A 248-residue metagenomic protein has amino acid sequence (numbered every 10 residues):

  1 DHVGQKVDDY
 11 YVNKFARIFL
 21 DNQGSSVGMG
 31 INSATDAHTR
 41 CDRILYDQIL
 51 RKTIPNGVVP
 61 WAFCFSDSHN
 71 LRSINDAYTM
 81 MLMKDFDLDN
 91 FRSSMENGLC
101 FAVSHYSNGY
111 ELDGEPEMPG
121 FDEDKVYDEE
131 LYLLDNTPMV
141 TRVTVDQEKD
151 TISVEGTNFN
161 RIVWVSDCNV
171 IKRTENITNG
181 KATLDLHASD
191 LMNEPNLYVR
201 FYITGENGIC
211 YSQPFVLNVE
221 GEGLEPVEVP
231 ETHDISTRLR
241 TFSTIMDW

Functional and structural regions predicted by a protein language model:
D1-D76, V154, N158-I171, P195 (+1 more regions): Domain-core and long-helix interface of multi-subunit machines
Q23-S25, L99, S107, Q147-K149: Short, solvent-exposed coil/turn segments at beta-strand boundaries
I49-I54, M95, L99, D190: Hydrophobic, Leu/Ile/Phe/Ala-enriched alpha-helical segments that form helix-helix packing faces
V58-F63, N90, A102-S107, C210-Y211: Acidic/polar loop patches that form or flank catalytic/metal-binding clefts of enzymes that bind anionic ligands
H69-N136: Catalytic cores of secreted or luminal carbohydrate-active enzymes
E123-W248: C-terminal regulatory/interaction regions
